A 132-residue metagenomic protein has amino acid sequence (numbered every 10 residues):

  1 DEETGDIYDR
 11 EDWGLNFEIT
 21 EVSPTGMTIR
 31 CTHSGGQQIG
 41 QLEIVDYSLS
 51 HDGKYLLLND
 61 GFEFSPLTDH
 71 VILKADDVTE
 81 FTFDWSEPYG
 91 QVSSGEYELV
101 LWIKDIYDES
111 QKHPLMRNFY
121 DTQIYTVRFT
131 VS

Functional and structural regions predicted by a protein language model:
D1-L67, W102-S132: Primarily secretory-pathway and cell-envelope proteins
F62-E96, W102-D108: Short, solvent-exposed, Trp/other aromatic-anchored flexible loops in extracytoplasmic proteins
